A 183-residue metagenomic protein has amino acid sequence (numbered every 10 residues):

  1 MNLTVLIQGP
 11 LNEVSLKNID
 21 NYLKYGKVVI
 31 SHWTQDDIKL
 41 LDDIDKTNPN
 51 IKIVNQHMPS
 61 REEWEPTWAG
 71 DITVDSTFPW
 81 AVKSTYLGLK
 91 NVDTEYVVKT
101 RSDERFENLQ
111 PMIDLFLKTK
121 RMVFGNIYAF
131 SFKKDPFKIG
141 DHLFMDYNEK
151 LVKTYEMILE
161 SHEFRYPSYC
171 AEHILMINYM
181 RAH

Functional and structural regions predicted by a protein language model:
M1-S15: N-proximal low-complexity "stem/linker" segments adjacent to membrane-targeting elements
N2-T4, L23-I30, N50-I51: Short loop->beta transition adjacent to catalytic acidic/histidine clusters or analogous donor-positioning motifs
P10-N12, H32-K39, I127-S131: Short, polar loop motifs at secondary-structure junctions
L11-K24, D37: Short, well-formed alpha-helical segments that are part of the catalytic scaffolds of diverse glycosyltransferases
W33-N91: Active-site-proximal specificity loops/subdomain of glycosyltransferases
V82, S102-L115: Acidic donor-binding/catalytic loop of UDP-sugar-dependent glycosyltransferases, especially processive GT2
V97: Short aromatic/hydrophobic "clamp" motif used to bind/position activated sugar donors
F106-L109, K118, M122-H183: Catalytic core and acceptor-binding pocket of nucleotide-sugar-dependent glycosyltransferases
